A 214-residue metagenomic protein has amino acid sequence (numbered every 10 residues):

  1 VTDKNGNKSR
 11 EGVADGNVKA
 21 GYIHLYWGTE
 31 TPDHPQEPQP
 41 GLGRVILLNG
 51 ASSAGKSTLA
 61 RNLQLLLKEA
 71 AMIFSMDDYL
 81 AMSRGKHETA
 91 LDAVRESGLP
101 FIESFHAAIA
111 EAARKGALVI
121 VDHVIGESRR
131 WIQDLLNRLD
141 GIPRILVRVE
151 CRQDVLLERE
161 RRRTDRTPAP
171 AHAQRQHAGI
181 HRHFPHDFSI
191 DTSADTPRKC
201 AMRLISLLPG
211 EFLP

Functional and structural regions predicted by a protein language model:
V1-P40: Amide-donor transfer/coupling interface in amidating biosynthetic enzymes
L48: Hydrophobic anchor at the beta1->P-loop junction of P-loop NTPases
A54: ATP-binding Walker
S57: Walker A/P-loop
R61-A110: Conserved substrate/cofactor phosphate-moiety recognition/catalytic segment in nucleotide-dependent phosphotransferases
E96-G141, E150: Glycine-rich phosphate-binding loop used to anchor ATP phosphates in small-molecule kinases, encompassing both
D140-E160, I190: Conserved phosphate-donor/acceptor-positioning beta-strand/loop module used by diverse small-molecule
R159-I205, G210-P214: Small-molecule kinase domains that catalyze NTP-dependent phosphoryl transfer to phosphate-bearing small molecules
